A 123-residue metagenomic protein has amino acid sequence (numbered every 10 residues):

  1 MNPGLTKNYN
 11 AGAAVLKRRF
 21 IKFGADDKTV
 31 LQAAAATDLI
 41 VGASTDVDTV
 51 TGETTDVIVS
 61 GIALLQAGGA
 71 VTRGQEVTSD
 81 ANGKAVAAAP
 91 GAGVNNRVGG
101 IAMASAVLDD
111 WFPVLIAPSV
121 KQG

Functional and structural regions predicted by a protein language model:
M1-G123: Surface-exposed, low-hydrophobicity beta-strand/loop segments enriched in small/polar/acidic residues
